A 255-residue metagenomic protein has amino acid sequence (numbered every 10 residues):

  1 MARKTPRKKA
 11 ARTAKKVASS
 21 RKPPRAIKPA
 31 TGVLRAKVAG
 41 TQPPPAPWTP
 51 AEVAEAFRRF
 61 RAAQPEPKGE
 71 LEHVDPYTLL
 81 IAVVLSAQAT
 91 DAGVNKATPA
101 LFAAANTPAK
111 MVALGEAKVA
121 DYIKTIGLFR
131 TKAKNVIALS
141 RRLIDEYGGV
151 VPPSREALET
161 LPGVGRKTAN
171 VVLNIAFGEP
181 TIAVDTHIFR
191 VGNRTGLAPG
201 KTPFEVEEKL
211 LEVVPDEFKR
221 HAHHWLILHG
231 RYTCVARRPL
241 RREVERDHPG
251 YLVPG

Functional and structural regions predicted by a protein language model:
M1-P45, L252-G255: Polybasic, lysine-enriched low-complexity intrinsically disordered terminal tails
T41-G255: Catalytic cores of DNA base-excision repair glycosylases
